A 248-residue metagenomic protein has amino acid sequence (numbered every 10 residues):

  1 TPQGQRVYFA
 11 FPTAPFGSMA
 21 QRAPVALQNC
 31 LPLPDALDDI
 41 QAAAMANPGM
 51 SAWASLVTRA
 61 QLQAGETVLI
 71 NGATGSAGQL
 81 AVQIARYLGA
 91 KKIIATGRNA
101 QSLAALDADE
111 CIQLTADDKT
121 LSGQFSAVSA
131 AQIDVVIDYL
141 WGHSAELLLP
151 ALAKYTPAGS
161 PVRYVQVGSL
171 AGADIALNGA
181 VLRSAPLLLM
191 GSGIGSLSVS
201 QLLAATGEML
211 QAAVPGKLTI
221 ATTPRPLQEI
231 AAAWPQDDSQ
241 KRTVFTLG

Functional and structural regions predicted by a protein language model:
V7-G72: NAD(P)H dinucleotide-binding glycine-rich loop of Rossmann-like/cofactor-binding domains, especially the beta1-alpha1
S18-M19, G97-L106, A173-G179: Short, glycine/polar-rich helix-capping loops at beta-to-alpha or helix-loop-helix junctions that flank or form
A20, G65, A108, Q132-I133 (+1 more regions): Local beta-strand N-terminus motif with an aromatic residue
A43-D117: Mid-domain Rossmann-like dinucleotide-binding core that forms the NAD(H)/NADP(H) cofactor-binding site
R86-K154: Adenosine-nucleotide cofactor-binding segment
H143-K217: Glycine-rich phosphate-binding loop and adjacent beta-alpha segment of Rossmann(oid) nucleotide-cofactor-binding
S200-G248: C-terminal hydrophobic helical "lid"/dimerization subdomain of Rossmann-like NAD(P)H-dependent oxidoreductases
